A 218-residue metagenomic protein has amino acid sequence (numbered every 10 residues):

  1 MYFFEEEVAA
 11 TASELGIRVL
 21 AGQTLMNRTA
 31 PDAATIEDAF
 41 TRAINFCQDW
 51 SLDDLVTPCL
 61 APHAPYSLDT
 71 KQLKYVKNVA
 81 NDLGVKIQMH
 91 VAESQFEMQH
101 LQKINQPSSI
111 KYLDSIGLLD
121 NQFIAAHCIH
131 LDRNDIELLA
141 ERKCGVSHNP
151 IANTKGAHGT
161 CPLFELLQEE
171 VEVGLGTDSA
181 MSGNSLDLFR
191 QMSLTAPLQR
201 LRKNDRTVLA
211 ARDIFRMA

Functional and structural regions predicted by a protein language model:
M1, P62-P65, C128, K155 (+4 more regions): Glycine- and other small-residue-rich loops at beta-strand/loop junctions that grip anionic moieties
Y2-F3, E7-I129: Metal-coordinating catalytic core of metallo-dependent amide/deamination hydrolases
A12, L60, H90, A125 (+5 more regions): Divalent metal-coordination and catalytic microenvironments
S13, N81, A140, L167-Q168: Anion (oxyanion) recognition and catalysis
Q23-R28, E93, P150-T154, S179-M181: Short, acidic/turn-prone active-site loops that include or flank metal/cofactor- and phosphate-binding residues
S115-Q122, F164-A218: His/Asp/Glu-enriched, well-ordered alpha-helical/loop segment that forms or immediately abuts the divalent-metal
A125, R133, T154-T160, S185: C-terminal active-site-proximal or functional interface alpha/beta core segments in diverse enzymes
D135-K143, N149-K155: Long hydrophobic segments that form regular secondary structure
